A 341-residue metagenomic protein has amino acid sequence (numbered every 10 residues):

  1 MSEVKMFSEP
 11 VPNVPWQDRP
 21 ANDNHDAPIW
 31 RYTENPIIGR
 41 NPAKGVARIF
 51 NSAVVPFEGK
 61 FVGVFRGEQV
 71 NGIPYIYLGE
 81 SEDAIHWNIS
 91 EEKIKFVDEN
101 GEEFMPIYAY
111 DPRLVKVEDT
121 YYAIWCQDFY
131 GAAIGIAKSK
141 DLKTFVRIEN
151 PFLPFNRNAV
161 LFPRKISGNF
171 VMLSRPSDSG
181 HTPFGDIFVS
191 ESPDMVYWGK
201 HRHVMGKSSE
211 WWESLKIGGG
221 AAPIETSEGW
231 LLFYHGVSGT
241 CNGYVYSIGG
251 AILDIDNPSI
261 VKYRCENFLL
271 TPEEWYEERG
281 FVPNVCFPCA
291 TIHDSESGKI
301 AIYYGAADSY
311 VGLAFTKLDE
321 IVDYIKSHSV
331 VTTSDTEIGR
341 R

Functional and structural regions predicted by a protein language model:
M1-I107, V115-L215, I224-N284, S295-K299 (+1 more regions): Beta-rich carbohydrate-recognition and catalytic domains
A221: Catalytic core of Fe(II)/2-oxoglutarate
C289, H293: C-terminal substrate/ligand-recognition segments
